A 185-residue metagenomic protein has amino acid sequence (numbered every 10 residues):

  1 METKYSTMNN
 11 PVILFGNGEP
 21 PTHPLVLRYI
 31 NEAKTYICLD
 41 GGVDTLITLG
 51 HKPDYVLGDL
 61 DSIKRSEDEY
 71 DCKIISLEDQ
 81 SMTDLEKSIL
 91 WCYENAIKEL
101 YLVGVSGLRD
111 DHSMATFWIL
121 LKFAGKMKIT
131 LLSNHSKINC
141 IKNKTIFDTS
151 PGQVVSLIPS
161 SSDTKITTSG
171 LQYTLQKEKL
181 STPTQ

Functional and structural regions predicted by a protein language model:
M1-E67: N-terminal beta-strand-loop-alpha-helix module at the start of alpha/beta ligand-binding or catalytic domains
P11-I13, K34-T35, D54-Y55, K73 (+4 more regions): Structural motif
L14-G16, D40, V103-V105, L132-S133 (+1 more regions): Short beta-strand segments
G18-P20, V43, S62, S106-G107 (+4 more regions): Short acidic/polar capping segments at secondary-structure boundaries
T22-H23, R109-S113, I138-K142: Short, well-ordered, mixed-charge alpha-helical segments that flank or form enzyme active sites
G41-K126: Acidic/Gly/His-enriched mid-domain segments of enzyme catalytic cores or analogous surface patches that mediate
T116-F117, K122-S150: A contiguous pocket-lining binding segment that forms or flanks enzyme active sites
I141-Q185: Long, charged alpha-helical interface segments
